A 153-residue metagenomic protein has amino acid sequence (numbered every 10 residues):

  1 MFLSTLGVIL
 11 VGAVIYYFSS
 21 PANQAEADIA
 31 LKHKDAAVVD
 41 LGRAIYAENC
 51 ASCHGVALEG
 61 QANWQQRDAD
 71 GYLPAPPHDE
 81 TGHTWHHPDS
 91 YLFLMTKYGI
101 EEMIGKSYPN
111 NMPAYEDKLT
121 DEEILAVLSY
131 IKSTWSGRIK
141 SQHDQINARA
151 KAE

Functional and structural regions predicted by a protein language model:
F2-Y17: Hydrophobic membrane-insertion alpha-helices, especially the h-region of bacterial N-terminal signal peptides
S19-I45, Q142-I146, A150-E153: Electrostatic cytochrome c docking/interface patches
A37, R43-P74, Y98-Y108, T134-S141: Periplasmic/extracellular electron-transfer cofactor-ligation site, primarily the c-type cytochrome heme-c attachment
R43, A47, F93, L125-L128 (+1 more regions): Non-transmembrane alpha-helical segments in soluble domains of secreted/periplasmic/extracellular proteins
R43, E59-F93, A114-L119: Gly/Gly-Pro-rich "capping" loops immediately C-terminal to redox-active cysteine motifs in periplasmic/lumenal
G105-E153: Flexible coil segments in periplasmic/lumen-exposed cytochrome c-class electron-transfer proteins
